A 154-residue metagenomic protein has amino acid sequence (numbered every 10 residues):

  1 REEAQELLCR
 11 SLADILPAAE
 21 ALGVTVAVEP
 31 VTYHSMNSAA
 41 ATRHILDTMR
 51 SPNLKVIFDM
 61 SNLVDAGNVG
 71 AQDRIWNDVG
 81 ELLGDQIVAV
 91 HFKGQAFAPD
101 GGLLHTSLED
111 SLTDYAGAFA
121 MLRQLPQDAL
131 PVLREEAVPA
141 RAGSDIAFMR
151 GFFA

Functional and structural regions predicted by a protein language model:
R1-V56: Active-site acidic/histidine proton-transfer and metal-coordination neighborhood in alpha/beta enzyme cores
A13, A39-A154: Histidine-acidic metal/acid-base catalytic patches
